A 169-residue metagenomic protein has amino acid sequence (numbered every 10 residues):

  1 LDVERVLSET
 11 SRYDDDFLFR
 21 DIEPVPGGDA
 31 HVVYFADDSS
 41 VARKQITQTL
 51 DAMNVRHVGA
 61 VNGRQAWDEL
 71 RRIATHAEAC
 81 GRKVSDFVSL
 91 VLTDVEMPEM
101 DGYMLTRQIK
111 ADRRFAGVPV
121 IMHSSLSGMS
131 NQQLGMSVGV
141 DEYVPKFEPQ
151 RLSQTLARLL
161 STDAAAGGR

Functional and structural regions predicted by a protein language model:
D2-V32, T47, M53, R71-F87 (+1 more regions): Non-catalytic signal-transmission and effector/linker regions of two-component phosphorelay proteins
N54-V61, E69: Short hydrophobic/Thr-rich beta-strand motif most characteristic of the beta2 strand and flanking loop of CheY-like
V61-Q65, D86, D101-L105: Acidic catalytic/metal-coordinating carboxylates
D68, Y103-A116: Short amphipathic alpha-helix used as the core "switch/output" element in two-component signaling
V91-D94: Active-site T/S-Asp motif of two-component receiver
M97: Receiver (REC) domain active-site loop signature in two-component systems and cognate sites in sensor histidine kinases
M104, L126-K146, Q150-R158: Alpha4 helix (beta4-alpha4-beta5 surface) of REC/receiver domains from two-component response regulators
